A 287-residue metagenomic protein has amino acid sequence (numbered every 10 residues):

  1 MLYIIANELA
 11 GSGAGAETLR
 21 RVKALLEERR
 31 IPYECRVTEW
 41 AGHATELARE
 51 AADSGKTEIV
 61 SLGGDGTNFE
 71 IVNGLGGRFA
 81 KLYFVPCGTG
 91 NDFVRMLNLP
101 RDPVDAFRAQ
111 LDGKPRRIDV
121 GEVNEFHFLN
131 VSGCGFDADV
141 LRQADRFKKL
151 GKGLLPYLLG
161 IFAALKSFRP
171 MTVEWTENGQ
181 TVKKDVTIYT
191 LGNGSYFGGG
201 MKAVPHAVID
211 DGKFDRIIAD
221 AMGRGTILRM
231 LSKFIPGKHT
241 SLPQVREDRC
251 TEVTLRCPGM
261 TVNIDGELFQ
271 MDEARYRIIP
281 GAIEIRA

Functional and structural regions predicted by a protein language model:
M1-I59, F69, D105, Q180-T181: ATP/NTP phosphate-donor binding region
I5, V85, I217-A219: Short hydrophobic segments within beta-strands
E8, L62-G64, C87, N193: Glycine-rich beta-strand-to-loop/alpha-helix junction loops that act as flexible
G15, E177, K183, V208 (+1 more regions): ATP/nucleoside-binding phosphotransfer catalytic cores, i.e., glycine-rich phosphate-binding loops
R29, G76-T187: Catalytic core of DAGKc-family lipid kinases
G66-A80: Short Gly/Thr/Asp-enriched flexible loops that form oxyanion-binding sites at enzyme active sites
G133, D137, T190-V204, L268: Glycine-rich phosphate/pyrophosphate-binding beta-alpha loops
K148-P156, P205-G225: Gly/Ser/Thr-rich active-site loops/lids in small-molecule metabolic enzymes that frequently grip phosphoryl groups
